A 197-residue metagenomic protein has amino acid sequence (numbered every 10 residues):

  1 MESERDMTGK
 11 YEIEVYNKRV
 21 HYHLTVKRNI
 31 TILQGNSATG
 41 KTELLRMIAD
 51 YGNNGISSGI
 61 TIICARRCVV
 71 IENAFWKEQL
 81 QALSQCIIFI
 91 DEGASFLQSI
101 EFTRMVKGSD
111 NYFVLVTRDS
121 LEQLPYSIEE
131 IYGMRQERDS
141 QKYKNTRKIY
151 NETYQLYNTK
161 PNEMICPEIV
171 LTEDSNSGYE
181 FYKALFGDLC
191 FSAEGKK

Functional and structural regions predicted by a protein language model:
M1-Y22, K142-T146: N-terminal pre-Walker A segment at the start of P-loop NTPase domains
S37: The conserved Walker
K41: Conserved lysine of the Walker
L44-R46: Post-Walker A alpha-helix
D50-T61: Post-Walker A helix-loop "phosphate-sensing" segment adjacent to the P-loop in P-loop NTPases
E72-I100: Conserved P-loop NTPase "ATPase switch" module shared by AAA+ and STAND
F89-D91, D110-E122: Structural recognition of the conserved hydrophobic beta-strand(s) that form the central parallel beta-sheet of P-loop
P125-K197: RecA-like P-loop NTPase motor core
